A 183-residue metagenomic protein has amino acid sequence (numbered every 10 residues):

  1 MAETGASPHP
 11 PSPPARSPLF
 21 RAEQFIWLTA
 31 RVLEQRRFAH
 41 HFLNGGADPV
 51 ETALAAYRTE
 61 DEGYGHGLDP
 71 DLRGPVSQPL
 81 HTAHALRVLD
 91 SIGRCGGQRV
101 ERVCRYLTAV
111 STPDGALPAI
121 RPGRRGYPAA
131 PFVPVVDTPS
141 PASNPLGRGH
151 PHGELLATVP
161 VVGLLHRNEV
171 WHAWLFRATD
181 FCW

Functional and structural regions predicted by a protein language model:
M1-W183: Preference for long, amphipathic alpha-helical scaffolds in soluble/luminal domains and all-alpha bundles
